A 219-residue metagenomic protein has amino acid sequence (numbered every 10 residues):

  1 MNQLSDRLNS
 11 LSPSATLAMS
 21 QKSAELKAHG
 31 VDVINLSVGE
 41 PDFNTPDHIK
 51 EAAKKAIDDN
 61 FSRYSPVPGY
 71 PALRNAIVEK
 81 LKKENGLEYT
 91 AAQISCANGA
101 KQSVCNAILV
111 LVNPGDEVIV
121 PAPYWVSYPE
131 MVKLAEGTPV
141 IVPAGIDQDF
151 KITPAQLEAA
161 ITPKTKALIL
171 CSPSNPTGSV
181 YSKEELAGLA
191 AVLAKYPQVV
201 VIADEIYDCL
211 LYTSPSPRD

Functional and structural regions predicted by a protein language model:
N2-G99, N106: N-terminal small-domain helix-loop-helix segment of the aminotransferase-like
E88-I94, P114-E117, K164: Short acidic capping loops at alpha-helix termini that bridge into adjacent secondary structure
V110-V132: Conserved PLP-anchoring active-site segment centered on the Schiff-base-forming lysine
A122, I141-G145: Short beta->alpha connector loops at strand-helix junctions that form conserved, small/polar/Pro-enriched
L134-V140: A short helix-loop-beta submotif of the ANL/AMP-binding
G145-L211: Active-site phosphate-binding strand-loop segment of PLP-dependent enzymes
Y212-D219: Conserved small/polar residues in nucleotide/adenosyl-binding loops
